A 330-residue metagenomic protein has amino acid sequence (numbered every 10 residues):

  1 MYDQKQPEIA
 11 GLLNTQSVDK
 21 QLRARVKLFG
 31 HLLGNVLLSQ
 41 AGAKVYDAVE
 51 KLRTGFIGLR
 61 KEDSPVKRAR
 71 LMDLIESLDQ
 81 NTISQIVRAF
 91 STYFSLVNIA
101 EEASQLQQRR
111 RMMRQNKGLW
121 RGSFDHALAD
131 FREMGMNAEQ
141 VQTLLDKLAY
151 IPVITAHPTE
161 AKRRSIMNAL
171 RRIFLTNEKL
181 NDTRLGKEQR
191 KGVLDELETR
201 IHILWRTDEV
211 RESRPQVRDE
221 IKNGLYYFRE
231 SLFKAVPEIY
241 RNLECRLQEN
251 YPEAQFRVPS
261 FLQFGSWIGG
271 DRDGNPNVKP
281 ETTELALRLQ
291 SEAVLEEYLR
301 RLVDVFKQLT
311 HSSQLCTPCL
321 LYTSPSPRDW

Functional and structural regions predicted by a protein language model:
Y2-M113, K117-G118, G122, A129: N-terminal-proximal low-complexity accessory segments that begin disordered and transition into the first
Q21-R25, D79-T82, V193, F256-S260 (+1 more regions): Secondary-structure capping and boundary motifs in well-ordered enzyme cores
A48, K67, F264, T282 (+1 more regions): Trp/Phe/Arg-rich N-terminal binding region typifying the photolyase-homology
L128-D130, M134-E230: Non-catalytic interaction/clamp surfaces of large macromolecular machines
D219-L262: Extended, Lys/Arg-enriched charged tracts that mediate electrostatic binding to polyanionic substrates
F264-E281: Conserved phosphate/anionic-ligand binding catalytic regions in large, soluble enzymes, centered on
R288, E292-L321: Compact, glycine/acidic-enriched structural inserts
Y322-W330: Single conserved hydrophobic/aromatic residue that forms the stacking wall/gate of nucleotide- or nucleobase-binding
